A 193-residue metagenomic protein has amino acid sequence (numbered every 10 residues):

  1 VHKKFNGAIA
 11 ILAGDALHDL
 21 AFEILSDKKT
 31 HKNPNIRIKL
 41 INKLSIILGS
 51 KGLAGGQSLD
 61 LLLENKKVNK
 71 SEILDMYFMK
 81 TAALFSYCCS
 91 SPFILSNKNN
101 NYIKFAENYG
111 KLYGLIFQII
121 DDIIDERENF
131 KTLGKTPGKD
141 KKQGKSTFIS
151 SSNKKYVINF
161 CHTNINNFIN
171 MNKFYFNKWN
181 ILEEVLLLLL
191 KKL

Functional and structural regions predicted by a protein language model:
V1-N172, F176, I181-L190: Mg2+-dependent prenyl diphosphate-binding active-site environment of isoprenoid biosynthetic enzymes
